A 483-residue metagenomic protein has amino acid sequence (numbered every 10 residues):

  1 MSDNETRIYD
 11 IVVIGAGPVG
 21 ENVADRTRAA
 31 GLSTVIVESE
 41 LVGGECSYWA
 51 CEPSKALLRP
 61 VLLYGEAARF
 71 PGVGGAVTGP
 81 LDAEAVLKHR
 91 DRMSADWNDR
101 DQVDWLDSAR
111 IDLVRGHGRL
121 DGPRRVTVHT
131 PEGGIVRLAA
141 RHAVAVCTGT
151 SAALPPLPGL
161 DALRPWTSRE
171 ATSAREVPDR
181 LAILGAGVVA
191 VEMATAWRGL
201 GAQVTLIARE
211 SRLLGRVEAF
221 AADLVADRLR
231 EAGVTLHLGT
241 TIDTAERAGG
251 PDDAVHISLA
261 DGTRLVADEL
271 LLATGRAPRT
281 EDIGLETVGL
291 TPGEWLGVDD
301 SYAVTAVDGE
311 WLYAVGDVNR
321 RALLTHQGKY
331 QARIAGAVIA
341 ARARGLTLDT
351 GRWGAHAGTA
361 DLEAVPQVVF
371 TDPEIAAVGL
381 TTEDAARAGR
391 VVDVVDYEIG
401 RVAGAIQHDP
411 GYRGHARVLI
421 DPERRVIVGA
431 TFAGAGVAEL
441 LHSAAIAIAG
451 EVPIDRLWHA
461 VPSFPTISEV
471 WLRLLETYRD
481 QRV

Functional and structural regions predicted by a protein language model:
S2-Y9, R26, C46-R137, V217-D243 (+2 more regions): N-terminal Rossmann-like dinucleotide/flavin-binding domain of flavoprotein oxidoreductases that bind FAD/FMN
N4-G17, V177-G187: Beta1/beta-strand and adjacent pyrophosphate-binding region of the FAD-binding site in flavoprotein oxidoreductases
V12-I14, G118, L138-G149, I183-L184 (+5 more regions): Short hydrophobic core segments
I14-E40, E52, A56, P60 (+2 more regions): Flexible, glycine-rich terminal cap/loop adjacent to redox cofactors in electron-transfer oxidoreductases
G15-P18, S39-E40, L184-G187, V217 (+1 more regions): Glycine-rich Rossmann-fold phosphate-binding loop(s) that bind the pyrophosphate of adenine dinucleotide cofactors
A76-V77, D112-R115, R119-E132, L200-D300 (+3 more regions): A Rossmann-like FAD-binding core segment of flavoenzymes
R92-D99, T172-S173, P178-A182, V188-G249 (+4 more regions): Rossmann-like dinucleotide-binding cores of NAD(P)H-dependent redox enzymes
D161-P178, L265, E269-G354: FAD-site-proximal beta/loop scaffold in flavoenzymes
